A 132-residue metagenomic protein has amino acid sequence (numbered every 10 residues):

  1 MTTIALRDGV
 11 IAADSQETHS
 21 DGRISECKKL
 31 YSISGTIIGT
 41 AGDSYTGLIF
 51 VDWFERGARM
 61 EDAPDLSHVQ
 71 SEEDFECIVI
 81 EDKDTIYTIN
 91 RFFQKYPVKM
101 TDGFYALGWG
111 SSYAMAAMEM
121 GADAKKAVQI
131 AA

Functional and structural regions predicted by a protein language model:
M1-E76, E81-D84, F92-K126: Conserved short S/T/G-enriched processing/targeting/catalytic segments and their helical context
K126-A132: Low-complexity, intrinsically disordered Gly/Pro/Thr-rich segments
